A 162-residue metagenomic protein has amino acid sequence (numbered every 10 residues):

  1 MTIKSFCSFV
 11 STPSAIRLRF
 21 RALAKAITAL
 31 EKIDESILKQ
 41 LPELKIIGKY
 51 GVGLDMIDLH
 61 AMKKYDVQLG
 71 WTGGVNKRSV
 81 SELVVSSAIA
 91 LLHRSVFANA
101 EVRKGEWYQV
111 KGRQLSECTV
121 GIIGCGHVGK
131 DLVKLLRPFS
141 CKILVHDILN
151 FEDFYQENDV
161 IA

Functional and structural regions predicted by a protein language model:
M1, E31-K32, D147-E152: Short, polar loop motifs at secondary-structure junctions
M1-K25: N-terminal glycine-/charge-rich "phosphate-binding" loop or analogous flexible N-terminal tail
S5-S8, K25-T28, I47, K142-D147: Short, hydrophobic beta-strand segments that form beta-sheet elements in well-ordered domains
P13-I16, D34-I37, K111, D159-V160: Acidic, amphipathic alpha-helical patches
A22, E43, D159-A162: Glycine-centered tight turns that cap/initiate beta-strands
K25-N99, R113: Phosphate/diphosphate ligand-binding glycine-rich loop within oxidoreductases
E101-Y108: A short, charged, Gly/Pro-tolerant segment at domain boundaries
V110-A162: Rossmann-like dinucleotide/phosphate-binding beta-alpha-beta segment
